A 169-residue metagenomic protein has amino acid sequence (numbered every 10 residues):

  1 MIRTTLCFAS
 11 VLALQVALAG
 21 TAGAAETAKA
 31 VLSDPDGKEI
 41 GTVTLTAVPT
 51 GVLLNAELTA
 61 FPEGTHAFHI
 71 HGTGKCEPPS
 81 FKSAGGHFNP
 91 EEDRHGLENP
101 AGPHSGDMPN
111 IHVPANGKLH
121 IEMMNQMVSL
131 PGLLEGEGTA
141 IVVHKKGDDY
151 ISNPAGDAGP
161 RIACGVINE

Functional and structural regions predicted by a protein language model:
M1-I2: N-terminal secretory signal peptides that target proteins for export/translocation
C7-A19: Bacterial N-terminal signal peptides
G20-E169: N-terminal leader/targeting pre-sequences
